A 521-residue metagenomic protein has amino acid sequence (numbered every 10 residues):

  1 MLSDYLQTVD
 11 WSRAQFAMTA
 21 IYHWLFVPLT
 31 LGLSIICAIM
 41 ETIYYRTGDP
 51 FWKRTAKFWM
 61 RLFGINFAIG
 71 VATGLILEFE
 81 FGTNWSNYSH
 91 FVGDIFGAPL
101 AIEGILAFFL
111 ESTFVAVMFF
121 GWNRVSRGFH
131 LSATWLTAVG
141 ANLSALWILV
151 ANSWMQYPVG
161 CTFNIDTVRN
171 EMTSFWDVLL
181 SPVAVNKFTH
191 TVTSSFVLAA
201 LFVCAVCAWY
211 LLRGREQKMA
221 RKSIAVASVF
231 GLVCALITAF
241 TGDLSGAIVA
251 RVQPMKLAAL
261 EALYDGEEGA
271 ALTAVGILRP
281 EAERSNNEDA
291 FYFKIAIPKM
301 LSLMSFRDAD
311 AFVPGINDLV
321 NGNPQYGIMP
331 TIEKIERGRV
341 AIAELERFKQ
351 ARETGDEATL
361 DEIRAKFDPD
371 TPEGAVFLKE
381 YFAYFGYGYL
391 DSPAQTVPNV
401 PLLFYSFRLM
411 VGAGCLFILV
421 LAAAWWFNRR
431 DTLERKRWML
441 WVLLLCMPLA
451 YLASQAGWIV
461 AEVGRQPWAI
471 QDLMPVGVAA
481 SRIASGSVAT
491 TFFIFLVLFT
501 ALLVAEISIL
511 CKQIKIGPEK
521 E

Functional and structural regions predicted by a protein language model:
M1-I21, G48-T55, F79-A101, S153-T189 (+5 more regions): Membrane-interface interhelical loops and short amphipathic "cap" helices that link adjacent transmembrane segments
M1-R46, R54-F58, F63-G70: N-terminal signal-anchor module of multipass membrane proteins
T47-I65, F91-G97, A101, G121-V139 (+2 more regions): Membrane-interfacial loop-to-helix junctions in multi-pass inner-membrane proteins
G64-T73, W135-P158, G231-G242, F348 (+2 more regions): Hydrophobic alpha-helical membrane-insertion segments
N66-L136, S153, V463-Q466: Membrane-interface helix-loop-helix modules in multi-pass inner-membrane proteins
A116-R124, F129-W135, L146-M155, F175 (+2 more regions): Internal alpha-helical transmembrane segments
A151, V233-E353: Aromatic-rich transmembrane-lumenal/periplasmic boundary elements in polytopic membrane proteins
D391, Q395-W458, A489-Q513: C-terminal substrate/ligand-recognition segments
